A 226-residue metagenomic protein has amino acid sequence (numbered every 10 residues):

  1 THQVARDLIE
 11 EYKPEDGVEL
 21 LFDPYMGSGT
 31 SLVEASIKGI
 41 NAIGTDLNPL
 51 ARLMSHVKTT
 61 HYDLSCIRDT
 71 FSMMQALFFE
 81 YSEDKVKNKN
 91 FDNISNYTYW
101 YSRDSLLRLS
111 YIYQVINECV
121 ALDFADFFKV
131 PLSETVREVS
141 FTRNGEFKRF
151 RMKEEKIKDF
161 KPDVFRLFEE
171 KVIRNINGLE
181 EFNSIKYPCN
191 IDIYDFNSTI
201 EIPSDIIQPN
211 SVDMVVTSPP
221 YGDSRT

Functional and structural regions predicted by a protein language model:
T1-D16: S-adenosyl-L-methionine
A5, E19-K38, A42-P49, S55 (+2 more regions): Conserved proline-anchored active-site loop of SAM-dependent methyltransferases that bridges a beta-strand
Y12-K13, G39, T59: Active-site catalytic pocket residues across diverse enzymes, especially alpha/beta-hydrolases
D16, I37, K186-P188: Short, well-ordered coil/turn elements that cap or connect secondary structure elements
G17, I43-L47, D63-C66, V120 (+2 more regions): Short, surface-exposed helix-loop/turn micro-motifs enriched in polar/charged residues
L50-V115, C119: Conserved phosphoryl-transfer catalytic core
L106-T217, G222-T226: SAM-dependent nucleic-acid methyltransferase catalytic core
